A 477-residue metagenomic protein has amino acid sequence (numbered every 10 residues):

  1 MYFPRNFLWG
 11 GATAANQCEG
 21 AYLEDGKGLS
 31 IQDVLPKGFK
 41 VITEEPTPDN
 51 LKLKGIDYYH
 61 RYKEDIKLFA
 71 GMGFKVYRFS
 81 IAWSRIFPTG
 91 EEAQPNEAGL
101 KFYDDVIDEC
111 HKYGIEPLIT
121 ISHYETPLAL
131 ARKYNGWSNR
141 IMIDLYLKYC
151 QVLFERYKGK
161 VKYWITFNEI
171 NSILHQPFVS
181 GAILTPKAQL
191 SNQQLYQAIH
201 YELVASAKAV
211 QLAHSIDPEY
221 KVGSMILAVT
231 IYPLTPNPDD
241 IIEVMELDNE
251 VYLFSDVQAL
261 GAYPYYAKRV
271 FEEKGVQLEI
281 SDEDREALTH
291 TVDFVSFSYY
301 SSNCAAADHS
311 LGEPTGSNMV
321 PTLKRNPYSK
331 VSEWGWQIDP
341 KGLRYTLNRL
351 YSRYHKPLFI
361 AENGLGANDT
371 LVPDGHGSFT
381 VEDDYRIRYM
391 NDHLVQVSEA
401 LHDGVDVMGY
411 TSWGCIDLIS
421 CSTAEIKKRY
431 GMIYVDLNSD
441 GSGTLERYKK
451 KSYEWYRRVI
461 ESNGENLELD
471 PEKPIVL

Functional and structural regions predicted by a protein language model:
M1-P46, T89-E91, L100-L477: Active-site region of glycoside hydrolase catalytic domains
N6-L8, Y59, V76: A common structural microfeature
T47-R61, S138-R140: Active-site mouth loops of central-metabolism enzymes
R61-A82, H290-F294: Catalytic domains of carbohydrate-active enzymes, especially glycoside hydrolases
M72-G99, I119: Aromatic-lined carbohydrate-binding/catalytic grooves of carbohydrate-active enzymes
